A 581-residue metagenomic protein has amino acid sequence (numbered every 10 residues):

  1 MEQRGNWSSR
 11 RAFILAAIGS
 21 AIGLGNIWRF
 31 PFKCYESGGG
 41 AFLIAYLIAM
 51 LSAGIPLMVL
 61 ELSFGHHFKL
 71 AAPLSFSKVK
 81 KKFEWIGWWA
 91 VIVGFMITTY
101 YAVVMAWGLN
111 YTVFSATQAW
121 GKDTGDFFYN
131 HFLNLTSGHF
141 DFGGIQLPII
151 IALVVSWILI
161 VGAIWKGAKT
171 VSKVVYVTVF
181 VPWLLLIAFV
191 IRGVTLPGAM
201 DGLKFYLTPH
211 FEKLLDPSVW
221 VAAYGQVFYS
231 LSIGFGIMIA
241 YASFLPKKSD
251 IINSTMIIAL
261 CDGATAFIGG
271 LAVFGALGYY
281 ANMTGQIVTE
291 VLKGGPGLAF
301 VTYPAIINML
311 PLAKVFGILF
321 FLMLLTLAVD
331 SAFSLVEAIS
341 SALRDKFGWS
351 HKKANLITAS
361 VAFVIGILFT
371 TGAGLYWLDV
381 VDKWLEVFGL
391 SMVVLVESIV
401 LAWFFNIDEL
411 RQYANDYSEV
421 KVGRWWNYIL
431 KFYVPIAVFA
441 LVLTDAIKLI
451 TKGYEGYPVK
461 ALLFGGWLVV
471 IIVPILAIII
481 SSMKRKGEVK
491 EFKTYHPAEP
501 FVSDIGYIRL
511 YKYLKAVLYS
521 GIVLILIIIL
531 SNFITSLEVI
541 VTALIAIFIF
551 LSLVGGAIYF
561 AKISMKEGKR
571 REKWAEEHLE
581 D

Functional and structural regions predicted by a protein language model:
M1-W28, L57-L62, H66-K78, W85 (+5 more regions): Membrane-interface "cap" regions at the ends of multi-pass membrane proteins
E2-N6, K33-S37, H67-W89, V104-A168 (+5 more regions): Inter-helical loop and helix-membrane interface segments of multi-pass membrane transporters/permeases
E2-R11, S172-I357, V361-I365, P497-S503: Membrane-embedded translocation segments of transport machinery
S9-I48, I237-L245, N253-M256, L260-G263 (+2 more regions): Transmembrane helix-boundary motif of multi-pass solute transporters/channels
C34-L60, I86, W467-P474: Extracellular loop-to-transmembrane helix junctions
L57, Y101-F127, W183-P209, G275-Y279 (+3 more regions): Hydrophobic alpha-helical segments and their helix-loop junctions in multi-pass secondary transporters
F64, L551-E572: Membrane-helix interfacial anchor on the cytosolic side
F347-A359, W384-G466, F492-L514: C-terminal membrane-solvent junction of multi-pass transporters and transport-like membrane proteins
